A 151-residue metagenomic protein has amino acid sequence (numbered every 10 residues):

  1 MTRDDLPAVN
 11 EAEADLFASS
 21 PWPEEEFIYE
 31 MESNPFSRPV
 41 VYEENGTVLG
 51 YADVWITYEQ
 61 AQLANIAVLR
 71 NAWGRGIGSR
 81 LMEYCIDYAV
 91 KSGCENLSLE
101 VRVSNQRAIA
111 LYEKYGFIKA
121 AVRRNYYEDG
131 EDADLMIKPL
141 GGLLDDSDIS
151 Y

Functional and structural regions predicted by a protein language model:
R3-D4, A8-N71, M82-Y84, Y88 (+2 more regions): Acetyl-CoA-dependent GNAT
P39-V40, E95, R102-Q106, N125-Y151: C-terminal "cap" of GNAT-fold acetyltransferases
L69, W73, E100-S104: Residue-level recognition of the GNAT/N-acetyltransferase active site
G74-D87, Q106, A110-K114: Conserved acetyl-CoA-binding loop-helix of GNAT-fold acetyltransferases
K91, Y115-A121: A secondary-structure capping/hinge motif
Y112, F117, M136: Conserved active-site tyrosine of GNAT-family acetyltransferases
